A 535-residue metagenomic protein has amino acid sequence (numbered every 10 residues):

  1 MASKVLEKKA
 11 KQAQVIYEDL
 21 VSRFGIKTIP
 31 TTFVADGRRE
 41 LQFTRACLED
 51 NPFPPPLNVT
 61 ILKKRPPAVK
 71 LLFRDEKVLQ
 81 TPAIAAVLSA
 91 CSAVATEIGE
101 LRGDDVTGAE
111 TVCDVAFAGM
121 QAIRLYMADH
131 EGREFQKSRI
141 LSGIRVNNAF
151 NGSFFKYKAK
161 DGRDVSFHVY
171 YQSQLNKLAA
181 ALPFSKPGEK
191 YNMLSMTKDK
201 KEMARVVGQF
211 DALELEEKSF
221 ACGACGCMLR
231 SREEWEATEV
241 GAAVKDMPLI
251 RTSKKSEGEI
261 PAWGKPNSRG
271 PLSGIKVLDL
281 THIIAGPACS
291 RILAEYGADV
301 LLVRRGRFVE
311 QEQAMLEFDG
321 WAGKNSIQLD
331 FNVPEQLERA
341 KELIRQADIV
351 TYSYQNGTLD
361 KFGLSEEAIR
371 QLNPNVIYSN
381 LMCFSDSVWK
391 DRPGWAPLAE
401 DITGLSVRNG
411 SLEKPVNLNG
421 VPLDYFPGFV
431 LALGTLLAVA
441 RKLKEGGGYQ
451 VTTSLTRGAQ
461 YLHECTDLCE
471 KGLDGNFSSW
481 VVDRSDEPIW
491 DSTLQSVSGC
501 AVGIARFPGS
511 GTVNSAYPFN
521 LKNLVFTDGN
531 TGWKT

Functional and structural regions predicted by a protein language model:
M1-V309, K341, R345-I349, L372-S385 (+2 more regions): Acyl-CoA thioester-binding alpha/beta core of soluble enzymes
D104, K324, M382, A396 (+3 more regions): Residue-level detector of functionally special positions within alpha-helical transmembrane segments of multi-pass
L278, N325-Q371: A structured beta-alpha segment of the ubiquitous adenosine-cofactor-binding alpha/beta core
G297, G323-K324, A347, W395: Short, well-ordered alpha-helix to beta-strand connector turns
A298, L302-D330, E335: Glycine-rich phosphate-binding loop and adjoining beta1-alpha1-beta2 segment of Rossmann-like nucleotide-binding folds
Y352-G404: N-terminal Rossmann-like NAD(P) cofactor-binding subdomain of oxidoreductases, focused on the glycine-rich
K390-F426: Rossmann-fold dinucleotide-binding core
